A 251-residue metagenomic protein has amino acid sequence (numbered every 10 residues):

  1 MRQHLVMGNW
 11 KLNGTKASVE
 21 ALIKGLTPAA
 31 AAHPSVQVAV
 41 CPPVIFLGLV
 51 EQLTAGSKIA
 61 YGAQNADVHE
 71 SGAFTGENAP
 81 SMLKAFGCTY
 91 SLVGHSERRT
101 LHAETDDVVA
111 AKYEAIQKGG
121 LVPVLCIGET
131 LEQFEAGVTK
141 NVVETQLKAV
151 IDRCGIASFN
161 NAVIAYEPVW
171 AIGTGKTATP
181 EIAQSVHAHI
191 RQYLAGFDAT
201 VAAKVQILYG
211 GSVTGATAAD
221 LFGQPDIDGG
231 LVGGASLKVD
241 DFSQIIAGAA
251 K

Functional and structural regions predicted by a protein language model:
M1-K251: Active-site loop-to-helix "anion-binding N-cap" substructures in soluble metabolic enzymes
